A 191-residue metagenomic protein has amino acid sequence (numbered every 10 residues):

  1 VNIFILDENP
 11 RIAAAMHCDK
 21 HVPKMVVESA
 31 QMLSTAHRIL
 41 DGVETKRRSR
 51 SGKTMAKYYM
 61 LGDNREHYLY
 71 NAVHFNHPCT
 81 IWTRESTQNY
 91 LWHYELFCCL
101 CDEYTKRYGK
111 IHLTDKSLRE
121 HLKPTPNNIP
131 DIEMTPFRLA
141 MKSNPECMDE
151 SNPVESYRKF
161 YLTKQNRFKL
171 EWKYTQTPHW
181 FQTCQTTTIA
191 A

Functional and structural regions predicted by a protein language model:
V1-N76, T80-A191: Sequence termini and other peripheral, non-core segments
